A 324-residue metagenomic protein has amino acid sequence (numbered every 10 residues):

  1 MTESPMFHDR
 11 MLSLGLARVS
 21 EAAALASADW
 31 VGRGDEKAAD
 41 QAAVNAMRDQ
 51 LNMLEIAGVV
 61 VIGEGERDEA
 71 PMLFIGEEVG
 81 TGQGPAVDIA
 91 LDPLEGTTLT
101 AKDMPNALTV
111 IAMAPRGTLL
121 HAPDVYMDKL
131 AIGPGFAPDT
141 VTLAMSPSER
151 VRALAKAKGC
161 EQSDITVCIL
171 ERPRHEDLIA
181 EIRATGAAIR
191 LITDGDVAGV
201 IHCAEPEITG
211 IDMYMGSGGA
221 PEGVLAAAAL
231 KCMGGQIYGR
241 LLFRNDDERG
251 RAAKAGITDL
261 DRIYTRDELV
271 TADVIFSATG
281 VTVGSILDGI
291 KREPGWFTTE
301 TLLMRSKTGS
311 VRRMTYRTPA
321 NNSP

Functional and structural regions predicted by a protein language model:
M1-A90, E149-R152, K156, V197-A198 (+3 more regions): N-terminal subdomain of lithium-sensitive/metallo-dependent phosphomonoesterases centered on the IMPase/IPPase/PAP
R10-S13, G34, T98, A137-D139 (+1 more regions): A short glycine/serine-rich beta->alpha loop
E78, G84, M104, M113 (+4 more regions): Short capping/connector residues at structural and topological boundaries
V79-G80, T109-A112, G210-M213: Short basic, glycine-rich beta-strand/loop surfaces that mediate nucleic-acid
G84-E95, L99-L120: DPxDG-like acidic metal-binding loop motif
L108-T109, K129, A320-S323: A short local loop/turn or secondary-structure capping micro-motif enriched for an aromatic residue
A114-R150, L154: Glycine-rich phosphate-binding loop plus the immediately following alpha-helix
A144-R305, T315: An extended, acidic
